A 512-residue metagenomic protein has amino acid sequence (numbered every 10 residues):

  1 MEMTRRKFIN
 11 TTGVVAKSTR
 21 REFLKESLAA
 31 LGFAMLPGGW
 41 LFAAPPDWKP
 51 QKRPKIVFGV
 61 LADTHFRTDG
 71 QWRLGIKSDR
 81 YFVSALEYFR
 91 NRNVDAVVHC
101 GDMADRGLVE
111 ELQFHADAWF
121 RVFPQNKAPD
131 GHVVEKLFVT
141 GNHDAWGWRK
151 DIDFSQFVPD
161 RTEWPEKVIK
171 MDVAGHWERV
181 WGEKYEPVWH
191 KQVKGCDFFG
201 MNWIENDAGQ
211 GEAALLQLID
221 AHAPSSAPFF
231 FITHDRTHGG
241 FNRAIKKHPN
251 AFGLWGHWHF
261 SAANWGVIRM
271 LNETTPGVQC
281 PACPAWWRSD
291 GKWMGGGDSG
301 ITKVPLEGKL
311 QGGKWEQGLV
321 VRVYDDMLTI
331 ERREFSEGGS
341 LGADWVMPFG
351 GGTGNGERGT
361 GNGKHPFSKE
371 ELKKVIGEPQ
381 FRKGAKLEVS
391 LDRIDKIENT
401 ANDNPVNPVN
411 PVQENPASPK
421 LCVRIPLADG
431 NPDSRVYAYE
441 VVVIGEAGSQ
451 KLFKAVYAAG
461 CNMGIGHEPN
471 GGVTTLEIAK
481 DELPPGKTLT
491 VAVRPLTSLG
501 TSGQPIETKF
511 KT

Functional and structural regions predicted by a protein language model:
E2-A43: N-terminal export signals
A43-Q113, P224: N-terminal active-site segment of His-dependent metallophosphoesterases
P50, L108-D220, S225, K246-H248 (+4 more regions): Extended active-site neighborhood of metal-dependent phosphoesterases/phosphodiesterases
A262-L387: Binuclear metal-dependent phosphoesterase catalytic core
L421-D433: Conserved aromatic anchor
G430-V442: Solvent-exposed loop/turn segments flanking beta-strands in beta-repeat/beta-sandwich domains
L483-L499: Beta-strand-rich modules
G500-T512: Extracellular fibronectin type III
